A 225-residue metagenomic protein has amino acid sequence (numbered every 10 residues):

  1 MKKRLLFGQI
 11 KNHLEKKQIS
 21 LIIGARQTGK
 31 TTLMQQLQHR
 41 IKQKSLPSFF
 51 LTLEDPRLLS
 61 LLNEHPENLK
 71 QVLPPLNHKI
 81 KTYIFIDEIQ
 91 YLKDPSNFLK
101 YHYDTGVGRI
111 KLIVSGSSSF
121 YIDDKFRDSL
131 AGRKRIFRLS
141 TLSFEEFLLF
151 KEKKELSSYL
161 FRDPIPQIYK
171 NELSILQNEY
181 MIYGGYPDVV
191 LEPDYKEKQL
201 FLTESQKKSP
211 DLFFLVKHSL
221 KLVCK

Functional and structural regions predicted by a protein language model:
M1-L14: Pre-Walker A adenine-sensing motif
I22: Hydrophobic anchor at the beta1->P-loop junction of P-loop NTPases
K30: Conserved lysine of the Walker
L33, L37: Hydrophobic positions on the alpha1 helix immediately C-terminal to the Walker A/P-loop
F49-I80: Short glycine-rich substrate-engagement loop in P-loop NTPases that contacts/grips substrate
S96-V114, D128: Conserved catalytic/switch belt of AAA+ P-loop NTPases
F120-I136, L149-K153: Short regulatory helix/loop adjacent to the ATP-binding pocket of P-loop NTPases
E145, L149-K225: Interdomain hinge/linker elements that couple catalytic modules in large macromolecular machines
